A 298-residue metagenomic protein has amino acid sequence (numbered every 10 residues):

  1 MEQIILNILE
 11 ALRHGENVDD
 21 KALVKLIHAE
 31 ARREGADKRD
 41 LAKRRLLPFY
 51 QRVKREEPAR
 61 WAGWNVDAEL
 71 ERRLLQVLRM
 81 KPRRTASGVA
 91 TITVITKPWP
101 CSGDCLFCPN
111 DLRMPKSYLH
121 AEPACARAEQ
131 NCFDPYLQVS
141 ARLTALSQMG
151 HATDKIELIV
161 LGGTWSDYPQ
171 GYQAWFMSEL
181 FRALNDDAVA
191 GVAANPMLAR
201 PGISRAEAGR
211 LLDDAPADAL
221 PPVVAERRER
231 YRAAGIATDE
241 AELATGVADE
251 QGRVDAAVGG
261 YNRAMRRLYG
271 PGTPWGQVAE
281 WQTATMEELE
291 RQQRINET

Functional and structural regions predicted by a protein language model:
M1-Q138, R142-A279: Flexible, acidic/Gly-rich N-terminal and inter-domain linker regions that tether and position cofactor-handling modules
W275-T298: Alpha-helix-centered segments that form part of catalytic cores
